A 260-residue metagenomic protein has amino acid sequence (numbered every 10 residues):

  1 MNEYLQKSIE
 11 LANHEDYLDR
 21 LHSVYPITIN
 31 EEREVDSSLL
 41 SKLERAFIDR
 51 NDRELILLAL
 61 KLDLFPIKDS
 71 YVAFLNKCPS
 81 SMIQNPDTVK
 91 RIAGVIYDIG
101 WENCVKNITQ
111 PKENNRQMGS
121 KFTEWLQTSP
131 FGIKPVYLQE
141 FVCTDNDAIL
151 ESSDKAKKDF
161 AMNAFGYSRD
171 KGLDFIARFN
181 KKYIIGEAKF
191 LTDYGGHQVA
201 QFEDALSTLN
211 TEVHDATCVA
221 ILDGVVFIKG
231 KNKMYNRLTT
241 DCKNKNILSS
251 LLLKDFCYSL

Functional and structural regions predicted by a protein language model:
M1-M118: Nuclease-adjacent, charged terminal/linker segments that flank catalytic cores
L21, Y25, F47, K121-I133 (+2 more regions): Hydrophobic, Leu/Ile/Phe/Ala-enriched alpha-helical segments that form helix-helix packing faces
K106, Q110, N114, N163 (+2 more regions): Conserved aromatic-histidine-acidic binding/catalytic patches
K106-S152: Solvent-exposed, charged helical/coil patches that constitute nucleic-acid or partner-interaction surfaces
Q139-R178: Active-site metal-binding core of divalent-cation-utilizing nuclease and nuclease-like domains
F175-A177, K181-T192: Conserved catalytic cores of phosphodiester-cleaving nucleases, focusing on short active-site segments
F190-K233, R237: Catalytic cores of nucleic-acid endonucleases
A220-L260: Domain-level recognition of nuclease-like catalytic cores that cleave nucleotide substrates
